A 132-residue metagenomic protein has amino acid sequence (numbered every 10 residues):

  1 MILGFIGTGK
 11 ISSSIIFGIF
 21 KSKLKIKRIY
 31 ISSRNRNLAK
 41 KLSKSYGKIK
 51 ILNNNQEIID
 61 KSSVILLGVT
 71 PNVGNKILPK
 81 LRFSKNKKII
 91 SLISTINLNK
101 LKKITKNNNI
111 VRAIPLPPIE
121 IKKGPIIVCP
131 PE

Functional and structural regions predicted by a protein language model:
M1-E57, K123: NAD(P)+-binding Rossmann beta1-loop-alpha1 motif at the extreme N-terminus of oxidoreductases
R36-L38, Y46-I49, N55-D60, V64-V128: Rossmann-like NAD(P)(H) cofactor-binding subdomain of soluble oxidoreductases
P130-E132: Short loop segments at secondary-structure junctions
